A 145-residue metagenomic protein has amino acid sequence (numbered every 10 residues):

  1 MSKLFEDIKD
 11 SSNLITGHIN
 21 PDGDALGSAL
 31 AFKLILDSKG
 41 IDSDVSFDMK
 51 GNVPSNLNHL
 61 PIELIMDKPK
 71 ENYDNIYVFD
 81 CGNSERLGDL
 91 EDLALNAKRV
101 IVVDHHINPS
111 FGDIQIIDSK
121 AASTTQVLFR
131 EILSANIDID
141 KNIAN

Functional and structural regions predicted by a protein language model:
M1-N145: Replace "Mg2+/Mn2+-dependent" with "divalent metal-dependent
